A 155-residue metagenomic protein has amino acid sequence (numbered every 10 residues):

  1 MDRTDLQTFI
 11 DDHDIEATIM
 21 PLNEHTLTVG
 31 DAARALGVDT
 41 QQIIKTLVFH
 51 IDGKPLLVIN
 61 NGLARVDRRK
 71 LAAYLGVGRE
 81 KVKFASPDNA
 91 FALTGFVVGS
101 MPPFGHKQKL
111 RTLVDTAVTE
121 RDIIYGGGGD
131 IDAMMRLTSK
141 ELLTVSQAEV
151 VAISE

Functional and structural regions predicted by a protein language model:
M1-E155: Extended, low-hydrophobicity, polar/charged segments
